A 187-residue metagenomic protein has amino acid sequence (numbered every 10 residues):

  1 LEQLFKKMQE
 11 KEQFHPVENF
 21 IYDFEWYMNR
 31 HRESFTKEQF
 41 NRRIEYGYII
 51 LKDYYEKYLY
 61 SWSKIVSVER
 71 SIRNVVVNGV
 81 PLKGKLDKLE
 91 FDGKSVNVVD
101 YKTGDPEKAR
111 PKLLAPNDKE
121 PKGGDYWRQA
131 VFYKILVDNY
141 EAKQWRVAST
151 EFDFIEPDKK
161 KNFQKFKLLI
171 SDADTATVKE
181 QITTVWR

Functional and structural regions predicted by a protein language model:
L1, G47, K88, Y133 (+1 more regions): A residue-level signal for conserved active-site and pocket-lining positions in enzyme catalytic cores
L1-E2, W26-R30, Y101-L114, D153-L168: Short acidic (Asp/Glu) and glycine-rich catalytic loops that position anionic groups and cofactors
L1-S71: A non-catalytic, helix-rich entry segment at domain boundaries
E2-Q9, Y55-L59, E90, T103-P106 (+1 more regions): Hydrophobic/aromatic-lined pockets within catalytic cores
H15-E18, K122-G123, W127, K134-R187: Metal-dependent nuclease catalytic regions and adjoining charged, substrate-binding loops involved in nucleic-acid end
H31-E38, N117, F166-L169, A173: Short coil/turn segments at secondary-structure junctions
R42-I49, R128, T177-E180: A generic alpha-helix signature
S67-Y140: Non-catalytic protein-protein interaction segments used by genome-maintenance enzymes to assemble and couple activities
